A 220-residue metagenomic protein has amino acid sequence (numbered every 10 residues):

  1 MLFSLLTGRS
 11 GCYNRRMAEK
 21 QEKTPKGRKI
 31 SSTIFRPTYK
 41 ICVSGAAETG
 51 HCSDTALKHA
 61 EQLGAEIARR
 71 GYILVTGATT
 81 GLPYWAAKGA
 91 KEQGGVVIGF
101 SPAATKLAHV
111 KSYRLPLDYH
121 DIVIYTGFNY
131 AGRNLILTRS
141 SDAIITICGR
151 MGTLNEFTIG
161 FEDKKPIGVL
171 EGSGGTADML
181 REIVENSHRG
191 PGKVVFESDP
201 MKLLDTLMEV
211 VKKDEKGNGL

Functional and structural regions predicted by a protein language model:
R9, Y13-N14: Short, positively charged and aromatic/hydrophobic N-terminal segments
K20-G27, Y125-F128: Short gly/ser/thr-rich secondary-structure transition/capping motifs
I34, G45, T126-P200: C-terminal binding/interaction regions
F35-P37, L57-A65, R69, T80-T158: Acidic/glycine-enriched connector segments
K40-K58: Glycine-rich phosphate-binding "P-loop"
I73-A78, I98-A103, G168-G172: Short internal beta-strands
V96, F100, K111-F128, R181-K212: Structural recognition of alpha->loop->beta junctions
